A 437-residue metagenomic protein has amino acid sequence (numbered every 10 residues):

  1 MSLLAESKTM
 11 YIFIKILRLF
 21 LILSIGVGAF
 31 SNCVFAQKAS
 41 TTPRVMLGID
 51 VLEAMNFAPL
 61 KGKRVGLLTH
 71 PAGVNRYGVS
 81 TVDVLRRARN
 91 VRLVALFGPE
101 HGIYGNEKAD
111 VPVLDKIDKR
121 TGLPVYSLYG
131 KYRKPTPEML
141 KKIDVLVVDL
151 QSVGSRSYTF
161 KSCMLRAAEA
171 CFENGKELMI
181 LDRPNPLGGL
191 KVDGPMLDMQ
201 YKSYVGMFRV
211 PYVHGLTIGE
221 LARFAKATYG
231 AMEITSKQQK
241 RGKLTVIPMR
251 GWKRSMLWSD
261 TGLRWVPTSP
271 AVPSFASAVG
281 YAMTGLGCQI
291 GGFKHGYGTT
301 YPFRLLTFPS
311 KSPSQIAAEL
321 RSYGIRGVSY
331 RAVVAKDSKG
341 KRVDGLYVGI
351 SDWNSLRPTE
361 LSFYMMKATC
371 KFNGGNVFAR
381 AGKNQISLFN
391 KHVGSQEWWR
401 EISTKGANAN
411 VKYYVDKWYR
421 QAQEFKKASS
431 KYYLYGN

Functional and structural regions predicted by a protein language model:
M1-S40: Bacterial Sec-dependent N-terminal signal peptides
R92-E100, L181: Short internal beta-strands
G105-A109, M179-Y201: Glycine-rich, charge-decorated loop segments at or immediately adjacent to ligand/cofactor-binding or catalytic sites
L114-I143: Glycine-rich oxoanion-binding loops at beta->alpha junctions
S152-M164: Glycine/threonine-rich flexible loop motifs
K202-G280: Conserved anion/nucleotide-ligand pocket segment
G251-A332, S338: Glycine-rich, aromatic-lined ligand/substrate-binding cores of catalytic and carbohydrate-binding domains
L306-K417: Conserved functional hotspot residues or short segments at active or partner-binding sites across diverse domains
